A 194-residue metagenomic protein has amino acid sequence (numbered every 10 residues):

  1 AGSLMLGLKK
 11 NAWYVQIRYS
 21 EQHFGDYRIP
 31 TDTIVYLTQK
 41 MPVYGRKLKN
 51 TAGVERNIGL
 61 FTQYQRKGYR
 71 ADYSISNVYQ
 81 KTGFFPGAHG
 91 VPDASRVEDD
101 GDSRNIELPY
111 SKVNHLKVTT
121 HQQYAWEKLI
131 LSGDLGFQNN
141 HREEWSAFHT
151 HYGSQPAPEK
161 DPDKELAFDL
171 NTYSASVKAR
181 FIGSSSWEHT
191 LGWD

Functional and structural regions predicted by a protein language model:
A1, H149, R180-F181, S185-D194: Short, intrinsically disordered, charge-balanced linker/junction segments flanking boundaries in proteins
G2-H23, Y36-F85, T120, W126 (+1 more regions): Transmembrane beta-barrel wall of Gram-negative outer-membrane proteins
G2-L4, R56-L60, N114-T120, N171-V177 (+1 more regions): Hydrophobic, lipid-facing positions within transmembrane beta-strands of outer-membrane proteins
Q16-S20, P30, F61-Q63, S74-S76 (+4 more regions): Transmembrane beta-strands of outer-membrane beta-barrel proteins
F24, K49-E55, Y69-Y124, N139-D169: Flexible loop and strand-edge segments within Gram-negative outer membrane beta-barrel domains
G25, T31-D32: Soluble oligomerization/assembly scaffold segments of membrane-associated complexes
Q123, A179-R180: Short secondary-structure boundary/capping segments
L129: Short beta-strand/loop motifs in extracellular/secreted proteins, especially within beta-sandwich accessory domains
